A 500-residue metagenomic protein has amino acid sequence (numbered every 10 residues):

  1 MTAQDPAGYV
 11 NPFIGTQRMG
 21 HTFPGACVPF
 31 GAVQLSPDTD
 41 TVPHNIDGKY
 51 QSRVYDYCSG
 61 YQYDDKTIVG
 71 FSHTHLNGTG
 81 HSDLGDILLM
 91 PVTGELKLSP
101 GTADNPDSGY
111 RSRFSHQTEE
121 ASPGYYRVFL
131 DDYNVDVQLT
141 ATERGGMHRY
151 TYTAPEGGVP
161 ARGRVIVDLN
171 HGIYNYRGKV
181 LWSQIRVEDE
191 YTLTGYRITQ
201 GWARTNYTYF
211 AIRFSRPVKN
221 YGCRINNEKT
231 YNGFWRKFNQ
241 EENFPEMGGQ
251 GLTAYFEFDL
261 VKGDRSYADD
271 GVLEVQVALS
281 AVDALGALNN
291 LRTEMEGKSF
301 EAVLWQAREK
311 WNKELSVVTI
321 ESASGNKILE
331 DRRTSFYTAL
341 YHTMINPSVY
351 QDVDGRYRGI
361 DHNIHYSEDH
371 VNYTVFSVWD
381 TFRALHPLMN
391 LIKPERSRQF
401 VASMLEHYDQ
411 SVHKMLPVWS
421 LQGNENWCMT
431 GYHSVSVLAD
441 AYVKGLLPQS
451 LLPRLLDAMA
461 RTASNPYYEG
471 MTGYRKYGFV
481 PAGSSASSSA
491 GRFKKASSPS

Functional and structural regions predicted by a protein language model:
A3-S436, D440-P499: Accessory carbohydrate-recognition regions in carbohydrate-active enzymes
